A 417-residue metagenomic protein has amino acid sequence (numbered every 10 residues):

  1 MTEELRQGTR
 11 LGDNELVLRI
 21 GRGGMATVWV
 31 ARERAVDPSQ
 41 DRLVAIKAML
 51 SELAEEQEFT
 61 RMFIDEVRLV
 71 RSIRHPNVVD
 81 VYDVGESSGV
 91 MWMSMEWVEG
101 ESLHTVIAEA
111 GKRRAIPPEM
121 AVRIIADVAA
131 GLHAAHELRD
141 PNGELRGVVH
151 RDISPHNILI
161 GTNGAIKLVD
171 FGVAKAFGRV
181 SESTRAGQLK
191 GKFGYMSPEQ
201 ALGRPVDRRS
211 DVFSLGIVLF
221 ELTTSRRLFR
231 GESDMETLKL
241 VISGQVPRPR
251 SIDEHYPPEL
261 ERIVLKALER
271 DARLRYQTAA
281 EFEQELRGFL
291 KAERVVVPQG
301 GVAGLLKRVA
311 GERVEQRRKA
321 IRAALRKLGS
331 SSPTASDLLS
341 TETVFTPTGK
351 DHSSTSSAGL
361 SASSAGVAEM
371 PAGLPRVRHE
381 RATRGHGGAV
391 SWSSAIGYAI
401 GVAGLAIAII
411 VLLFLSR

Functional and structural regions predicted by a protein language model:
M1-P247, S394: Conserved ATP-binding/catalytic core of the eukaryotic-like protein kinase fold, especially serine/threonine kinases
E4-L5, V67, L189, R262 (+4 more regions): Intrinsic disorder/low-complexity segments enriched in polar/small residues
L5, R42, R146, T162 (+5 more regions): Coiled-coil-like amphipathic alpha-helices with heptad-repeat character
G23, S72, R114, D152 (+4 more regions): Positively charged, low-complexity intrinsically disordered regions
S39-Q40, K112, P141-N142, Q316 (+3 more regions): Polar/charged alpha-helical tracts
H156-L159, V169, G194-S354, L360: C-terminal lobe helix-coil module of Hanks-type protein kinase domains
R326-R417: C-terminal or otherwise distal, non-catalytic regulatory regions appended to signaling enzyme catalytic cores
